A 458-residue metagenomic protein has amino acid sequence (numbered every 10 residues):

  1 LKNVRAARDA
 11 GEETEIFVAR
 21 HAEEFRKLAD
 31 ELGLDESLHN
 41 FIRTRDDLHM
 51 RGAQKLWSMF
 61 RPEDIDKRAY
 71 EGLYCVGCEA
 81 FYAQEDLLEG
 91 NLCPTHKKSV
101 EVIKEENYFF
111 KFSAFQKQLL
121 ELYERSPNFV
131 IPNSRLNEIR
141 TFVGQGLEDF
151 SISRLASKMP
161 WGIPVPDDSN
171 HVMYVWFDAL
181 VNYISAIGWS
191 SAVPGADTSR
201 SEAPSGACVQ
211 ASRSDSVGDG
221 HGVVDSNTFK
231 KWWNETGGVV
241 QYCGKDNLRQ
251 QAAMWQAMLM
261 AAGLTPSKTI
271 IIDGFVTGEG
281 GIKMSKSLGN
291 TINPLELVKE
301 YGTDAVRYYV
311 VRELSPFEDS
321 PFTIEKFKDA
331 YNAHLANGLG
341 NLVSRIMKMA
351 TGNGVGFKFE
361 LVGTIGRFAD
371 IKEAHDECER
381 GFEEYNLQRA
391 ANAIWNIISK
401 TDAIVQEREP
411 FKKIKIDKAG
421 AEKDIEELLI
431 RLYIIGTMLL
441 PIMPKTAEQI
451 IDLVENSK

Functional and structural regions predicted by a protein language model:
L1-N128: N-terminal, positively charged nucleic-acid-binding surface of large information/translation enzymes
A7-D9, Y123, F142-V143, M260 (+2 more regions): Hydrophobic residues in alpha-helical segments
L32-L38, E63-D66, A261-P266, K348-K358 (+1 more regions): Surface-exposed helix-capping loop/turn segments at secondary-structure junctions
N40, T269-I272, I451-D452: Beta-strand segments within the central parallel beta-sheet cores of soluble alpha/beta enzyme folds
L48-M59, T95-H96, V102-P194, G222-G352 (+1 more regions): Structured secondary-structure scaffolds
G90-N91, R125-S126, D168, V193 (+3 more regions): Short, glycine- and charge-enriched coil/turn segments that flank and shape catalytic ligand pockets
A192-V224, V362-T364, A369: Intrinsic disorder/low-complexity segments
E313, E318, K326-G363, R367-K458: Helix-rich, typically C-terminal accessory recognition domains appended to large enzymatic cores
